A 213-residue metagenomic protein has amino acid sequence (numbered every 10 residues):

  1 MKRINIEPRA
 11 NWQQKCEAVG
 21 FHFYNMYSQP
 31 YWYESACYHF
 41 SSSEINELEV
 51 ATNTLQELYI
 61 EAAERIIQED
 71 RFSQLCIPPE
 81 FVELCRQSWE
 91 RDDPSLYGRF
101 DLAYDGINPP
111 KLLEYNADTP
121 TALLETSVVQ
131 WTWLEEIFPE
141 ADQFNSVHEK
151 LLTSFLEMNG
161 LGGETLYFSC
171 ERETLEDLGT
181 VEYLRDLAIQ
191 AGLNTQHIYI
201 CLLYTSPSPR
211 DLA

Functional and structural regions predicted by a protein language model:
M1-L202: ATP-dependent carboxylate activation and anion-phosphoryl transfer catalytic cores that bind Mg-ATP to form
Y204-A213: Single conserved hydrophobic/aromatic residue that forms the stacking wall/gate of nucleotide- or nucleobase-binding
